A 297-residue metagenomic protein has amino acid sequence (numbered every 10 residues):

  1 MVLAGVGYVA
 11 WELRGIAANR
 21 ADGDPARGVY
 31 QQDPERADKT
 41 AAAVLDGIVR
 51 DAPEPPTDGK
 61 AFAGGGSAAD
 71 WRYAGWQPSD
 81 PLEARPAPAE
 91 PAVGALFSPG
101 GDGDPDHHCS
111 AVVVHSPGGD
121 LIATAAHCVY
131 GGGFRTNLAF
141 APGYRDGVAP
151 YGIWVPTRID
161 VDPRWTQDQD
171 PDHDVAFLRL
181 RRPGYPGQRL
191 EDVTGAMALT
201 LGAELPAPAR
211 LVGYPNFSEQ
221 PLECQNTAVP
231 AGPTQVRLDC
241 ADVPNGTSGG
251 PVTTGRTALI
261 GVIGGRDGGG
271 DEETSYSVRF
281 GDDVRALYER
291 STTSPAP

Functional and structural regions predicted by a protein language model:
M1-H115, P297: Protease-domain processing segments flanking chymotrypsin-fold serine proteases, especially trypsin-like
S79-P91, F97-G100, H115, A139-Y185: Conserved catalytic-core segment of clan PA serine endopeptidases
R85-R145, A228-G232, G264, S277 (+1 more regions): Catalytic histidine site
D102-G103, G118, C128-G131, D146-V148 (+5 more regions): Solvent-exposed loop/turn segments at secondary-structure junctions within structured extracellular/periplasmic domains
G118-G119, P206-P208, A258: Loop/turn elements at helix/coil->beta-strand transitions in domains of secreted/extracellular proteins
P171-A241, G246: Chymotrypsin/trypsin-fold serine protease catalytic domain
D242-I263: Catalytic nucleophile loop of clan PA
G264-P297: C-terminal cap/linker of serine protease catalytic domains
